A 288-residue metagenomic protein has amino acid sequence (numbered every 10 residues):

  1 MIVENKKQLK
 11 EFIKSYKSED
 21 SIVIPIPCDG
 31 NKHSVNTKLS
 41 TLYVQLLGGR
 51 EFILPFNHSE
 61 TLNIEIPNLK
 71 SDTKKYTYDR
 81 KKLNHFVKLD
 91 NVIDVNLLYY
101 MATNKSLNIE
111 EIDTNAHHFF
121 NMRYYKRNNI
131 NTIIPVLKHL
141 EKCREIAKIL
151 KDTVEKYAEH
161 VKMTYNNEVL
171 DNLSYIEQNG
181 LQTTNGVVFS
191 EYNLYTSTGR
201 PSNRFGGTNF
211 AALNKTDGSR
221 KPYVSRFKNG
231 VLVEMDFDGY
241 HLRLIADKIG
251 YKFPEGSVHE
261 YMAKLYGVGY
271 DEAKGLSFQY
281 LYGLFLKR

Functional and structural regions predicted by a protein language model:
I2, S18, I24-R50, F56-E60 (+1 more regions): Acidic, glycine-rich two-metal-ion catalytic cores of nucleic acid-processing enzymes
I2-K10, Y16-V154, G239: Conserved DEDDh/DEDDy metal-dependent 3′-5′ exonuclease domain
N84-T164, V169-N179, T183, N209 (+1 more regions): Helical catalytic core of nucleic-acid polymerases
